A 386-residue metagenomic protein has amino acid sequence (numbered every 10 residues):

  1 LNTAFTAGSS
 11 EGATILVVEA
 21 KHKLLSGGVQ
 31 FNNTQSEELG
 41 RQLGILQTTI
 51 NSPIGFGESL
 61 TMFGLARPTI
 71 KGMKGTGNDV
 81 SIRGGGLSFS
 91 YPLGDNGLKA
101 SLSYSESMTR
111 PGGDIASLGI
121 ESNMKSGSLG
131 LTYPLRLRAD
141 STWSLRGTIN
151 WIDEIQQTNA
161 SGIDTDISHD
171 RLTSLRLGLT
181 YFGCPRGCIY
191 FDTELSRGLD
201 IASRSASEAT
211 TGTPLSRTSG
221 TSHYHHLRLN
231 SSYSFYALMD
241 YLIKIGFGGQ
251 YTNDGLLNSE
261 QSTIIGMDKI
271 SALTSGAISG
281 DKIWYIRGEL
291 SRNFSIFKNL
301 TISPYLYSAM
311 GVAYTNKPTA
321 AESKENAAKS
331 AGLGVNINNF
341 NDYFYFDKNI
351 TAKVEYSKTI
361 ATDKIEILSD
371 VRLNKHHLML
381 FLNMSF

Functional and structural regions predicted by a protein language model:
L1-S101, L137: Outer-membrane beta-barrel initiation region
F5, V29-N33, L60-A66, L102-E106 (+6 more regions): Transmembrane beta-barrel strands of outer-membrane/channel proteins
G12, G40-G44, S81-G85, N123-G127 (+7 more regions): Residues that define the transmembrane beta-barrel architecture of outer-membrane proteins
V18, G44-I54, R83-D95, L102-Y104 (+5 more regions): Feature captures outer-membrane beta-barrel proteins of Gram-negative bacteria and organelles
L25-G27, I54-L60, G94-S101, R138-W143 (+5 more regions): Repeated loop/turn-to-beta-strand initiation elements of outer-membrane beta-barrel proteins
N33-L39, G72-N78, D114-I120, A160-S168 (+4 more regions): Outer-membrane beta-barrel domain signature
P92, K99-N258, Y314-N316: Transmembrane beta-strand segments of outer-membrane beta-barrel domains in Gram-negative and organellar OMPs
T213-F386: C-terminal transmembrane beta-barrel domains of outer membrane proteins
